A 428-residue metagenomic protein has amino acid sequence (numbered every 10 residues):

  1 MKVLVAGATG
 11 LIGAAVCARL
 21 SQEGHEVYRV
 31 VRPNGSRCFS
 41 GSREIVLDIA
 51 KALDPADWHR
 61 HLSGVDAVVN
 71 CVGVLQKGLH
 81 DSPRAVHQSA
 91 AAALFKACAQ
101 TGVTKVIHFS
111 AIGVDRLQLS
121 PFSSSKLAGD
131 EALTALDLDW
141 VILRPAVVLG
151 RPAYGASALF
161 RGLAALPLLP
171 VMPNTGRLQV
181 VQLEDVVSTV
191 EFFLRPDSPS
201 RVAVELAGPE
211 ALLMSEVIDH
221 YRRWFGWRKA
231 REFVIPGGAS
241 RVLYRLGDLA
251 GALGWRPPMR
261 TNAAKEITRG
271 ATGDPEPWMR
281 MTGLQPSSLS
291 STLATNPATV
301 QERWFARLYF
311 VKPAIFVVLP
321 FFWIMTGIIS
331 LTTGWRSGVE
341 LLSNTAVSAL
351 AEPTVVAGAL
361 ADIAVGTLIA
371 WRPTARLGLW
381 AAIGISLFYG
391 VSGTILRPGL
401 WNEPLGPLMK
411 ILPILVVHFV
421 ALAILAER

Functional and structural regions predicted by a protein language model:
V3-E23: N-terminal Rossmann NAD(P)H-binding glycine-rich loop of SDR-like oxidoreductase domains
A15-R19, A97, A132, H220: Rossmann-fold NAD(P)-dependent oxidoreductase module
H25-R32: Conserved glycine-rich Rossmann-like NAD(P)H-binding loop of the short-chain dehydrogenase/reductase
Y28, V74-L75, H80-A146, G150: Conserved Rossmann-fold NAD(P)-dependent oxidoreductase catalytic core, especially the SDR/UDP-sugar
G35-A93, A97, I112-R116: NAD(P)H-binding glycine-rich loop region in Rossmannoid oxidoreductase-like domains and their noncatalytic homologs
G162-V181, D185, T189-S200, E205-A207: A conserved pocket-lining segment of Rossmann-fold NAD(P)-dependent short-chain dehydrogenase/reductase
F193-M259, G270-K312: Mid/C-terminal beta-alpha module of Rossmann-like enzyme folds, strongest in SDR-family dehydrogenases/epimerases
P257, T261-W335, A349-R428: Extended, low-polarity transmembrane helix blocks
